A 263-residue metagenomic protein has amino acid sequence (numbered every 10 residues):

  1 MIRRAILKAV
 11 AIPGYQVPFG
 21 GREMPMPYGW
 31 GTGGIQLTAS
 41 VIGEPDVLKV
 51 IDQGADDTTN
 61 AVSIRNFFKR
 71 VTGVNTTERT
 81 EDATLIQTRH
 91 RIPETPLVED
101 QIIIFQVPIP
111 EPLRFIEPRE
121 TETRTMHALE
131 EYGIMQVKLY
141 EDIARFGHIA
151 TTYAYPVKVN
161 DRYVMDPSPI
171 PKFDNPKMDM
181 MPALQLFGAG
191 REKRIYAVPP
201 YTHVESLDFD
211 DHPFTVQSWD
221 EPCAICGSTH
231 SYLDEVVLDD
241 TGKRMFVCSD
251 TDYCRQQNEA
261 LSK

Functional and structural regions predicted by a protein language model:
M1-V164: General detector of N-terminal leader/presequence modules that precede the first folded domain
A144, K158-V159, Y163, P167-P199: A boundary/linker detector
P199-P213, S231-L233: Short Cys/His-rich Zn2+-coordinating modules
C223-G227, C248: Short cysteine-rich clusters marking metal-coordination/redox-active sites
Y232-V236, Q256-E259: Short Cys/His-rich "knuckle" micro-motifs
E235-M245: Short linker/helix segments within small regulatory modules
S249-K263: Short metal-binding segments enriched for Cys and/or His
